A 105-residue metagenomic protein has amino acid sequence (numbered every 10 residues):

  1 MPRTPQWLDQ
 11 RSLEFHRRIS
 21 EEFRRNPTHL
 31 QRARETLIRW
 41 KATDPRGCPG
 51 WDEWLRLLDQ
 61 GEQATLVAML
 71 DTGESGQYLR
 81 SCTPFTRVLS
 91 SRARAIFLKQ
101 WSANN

Functional and structural regions predicted by a protein language model:
M1-L57: The feature represents the first ordered module of a protein
T4, K41, P45-C48, L58-A64 (+1 more regions): Alpha-helical protein-protein interaction modules
L30, W51, E62-Q63, R94: Short amphipathic alpha-helical segments that mediate assembly, nucleic-acid/protein binding, or membrane association
A68-N105: Short, compact, well-ordered microdomains
